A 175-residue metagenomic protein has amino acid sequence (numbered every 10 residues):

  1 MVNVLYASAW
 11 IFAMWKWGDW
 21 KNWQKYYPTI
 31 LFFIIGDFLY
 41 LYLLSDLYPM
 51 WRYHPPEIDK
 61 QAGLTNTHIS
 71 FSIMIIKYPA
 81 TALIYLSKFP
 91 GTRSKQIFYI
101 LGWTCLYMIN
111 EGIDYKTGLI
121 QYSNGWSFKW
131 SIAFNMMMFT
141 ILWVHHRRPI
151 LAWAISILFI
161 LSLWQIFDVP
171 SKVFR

Functional and structural regions predicted by a protein language model:
M1-R175: Aromatic-rich, lipid-facing transmembrane alpha helices and their immediate juxtamembrane interface loops in integral
